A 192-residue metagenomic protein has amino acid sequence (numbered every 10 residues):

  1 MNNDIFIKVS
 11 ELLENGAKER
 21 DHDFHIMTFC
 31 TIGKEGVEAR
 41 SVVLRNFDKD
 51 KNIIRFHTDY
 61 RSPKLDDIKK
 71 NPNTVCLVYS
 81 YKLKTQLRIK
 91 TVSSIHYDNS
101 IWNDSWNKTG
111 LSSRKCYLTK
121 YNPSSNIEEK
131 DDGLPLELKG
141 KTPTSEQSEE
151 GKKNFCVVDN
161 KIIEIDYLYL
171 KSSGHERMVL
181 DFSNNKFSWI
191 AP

Functional and structural regions predicted by a protein language model:
M1-P192: Binding-site signature for planar aromatic cofactors or substrates
